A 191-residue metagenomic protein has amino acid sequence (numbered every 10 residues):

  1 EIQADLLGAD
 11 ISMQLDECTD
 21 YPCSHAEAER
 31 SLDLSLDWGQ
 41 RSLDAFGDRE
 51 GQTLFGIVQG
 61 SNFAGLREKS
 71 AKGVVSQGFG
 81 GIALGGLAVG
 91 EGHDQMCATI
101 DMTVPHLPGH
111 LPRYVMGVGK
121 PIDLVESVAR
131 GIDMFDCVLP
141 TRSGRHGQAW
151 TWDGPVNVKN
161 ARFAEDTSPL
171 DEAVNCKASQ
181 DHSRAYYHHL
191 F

Functional and structural regions predicted by a protein language model:
E1-R49, A161-A164: Non-catalytic, usually N-terminal nucleic-acid engagement modules in DNA/RNA processing proteins
I2, D33, K72, R184-A185: Active-site-proximal helix/loop capping residues that flank conserved catalytic or ligand/cofactor
D16-P22, D171-F191: C-terminal extensions of enzymes
E27, S127, A178-S179: Generic detector of ordered secondary-structure context
A28-R30, P155, S183: Alpha-helical protein-protein interaction elements
D33-L36, A45, R49-L170, V174: Glycine-rich phosphate/ribose-binding loops and adjacent secondary-structure elements that form binding surfaces
R41, G73, M102, Y186-H189: Alpha-helical scaffold segments in soluble metabolic enzymes
